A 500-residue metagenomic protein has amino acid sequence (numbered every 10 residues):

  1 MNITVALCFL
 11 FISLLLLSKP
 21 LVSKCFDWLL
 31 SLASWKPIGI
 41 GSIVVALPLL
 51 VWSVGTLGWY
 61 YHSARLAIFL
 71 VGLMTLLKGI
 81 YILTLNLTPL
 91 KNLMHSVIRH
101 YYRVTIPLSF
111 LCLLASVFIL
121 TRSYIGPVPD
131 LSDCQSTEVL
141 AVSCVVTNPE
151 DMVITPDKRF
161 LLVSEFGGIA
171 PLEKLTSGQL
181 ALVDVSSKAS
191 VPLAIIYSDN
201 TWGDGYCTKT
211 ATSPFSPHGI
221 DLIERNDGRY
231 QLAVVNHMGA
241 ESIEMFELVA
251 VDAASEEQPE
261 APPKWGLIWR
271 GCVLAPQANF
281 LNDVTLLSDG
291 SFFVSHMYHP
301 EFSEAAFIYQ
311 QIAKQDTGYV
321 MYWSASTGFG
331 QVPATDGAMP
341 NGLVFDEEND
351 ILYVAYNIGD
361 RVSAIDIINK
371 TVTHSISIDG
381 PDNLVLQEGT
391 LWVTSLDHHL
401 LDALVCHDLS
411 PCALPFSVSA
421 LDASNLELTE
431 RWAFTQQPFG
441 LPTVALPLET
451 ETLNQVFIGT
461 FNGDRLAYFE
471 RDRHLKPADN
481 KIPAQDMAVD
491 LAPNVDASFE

Functional and structural regions predicted by a protein language model:
L140-G178: Beta-strand-rich domains and repeat architectures in extracellular enzymes and scaffolds, especially beta-propellers
A141-V145, I195-Y197, K209-T212, C272-Q277 (+3 more regions): Surface loop/turn motifs at the tips and blade-to-blade linkers of beta-strand repeat domains
T155-D157, I223-G228, L287-D289, E347-N349 (+2 more regions): Residue-level detector of Asp-centered blade-edge/turn motifs that repeat once per structural unit in beta-propeller
V163-T176, V235, V294-Q315, T394-A413: Short, conserved, GDST-rich strand-edge loop motifs in beta-rich repeat architectures
G178-E224, N383: Blade-loop segments of beta-propeller domains
D184-K188, L248-D252, W323-T327, D366-K370 (+2 more regions): Short loop/turn segments that connect beta-strands within beta-propeller blades
D204-H218, I223, Q231-L287: Asp-box/WD-like beta-propeller blade repeats and closely related beta-sheet repeat scaffolds
I378-E430: Loop/turn-rich, solvent-exposed surfaces of beta-rich toroidal or solenoidal domains
